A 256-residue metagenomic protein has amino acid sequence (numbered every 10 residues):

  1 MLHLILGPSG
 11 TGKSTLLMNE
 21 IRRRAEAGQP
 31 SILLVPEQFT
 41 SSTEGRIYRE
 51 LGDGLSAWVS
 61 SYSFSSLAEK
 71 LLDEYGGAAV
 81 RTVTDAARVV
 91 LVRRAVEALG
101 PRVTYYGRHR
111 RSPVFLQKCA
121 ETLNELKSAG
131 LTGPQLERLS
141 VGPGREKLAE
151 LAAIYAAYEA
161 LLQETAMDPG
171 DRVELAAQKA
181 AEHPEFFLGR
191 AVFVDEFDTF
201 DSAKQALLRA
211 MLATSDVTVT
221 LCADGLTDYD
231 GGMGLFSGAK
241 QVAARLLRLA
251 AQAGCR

Functional and structural regions predicted by a protein language model:
M1-L4, A98-E196, L207, D228-G234: Accessory N-terminal region flanking or inserted into the helicase ATPase core in nucleic-acid motor proteins
M1-Y48: Glycine-rich P-loop/Walker A and Walker A-like loops and their local beta1-loop-alpha1 context in P-loop NTPases
E20-R24, L51, A180-H183, A210-M211 (+1 more regions): Hydrophobic helix-cap positions at the C-terminus of alpha-helices in RecA-like/P-loop ATPase nucleotide-binding cores
G28-G142, E146, A156: Conserved P-loop NTPase-based nucleic-acid remodeling module centered on helicase motor cores
G28-P30, F187-R190, T214-D216: A general structural motif
L33-L34, V194, V219-L221: Structural beta-sheet core signal
F39, D198-T199: Catalytic acidic motif of RecA-like/P-loop NTPases
K204-R256: Conserved RecA-like helicase ATPase core segment that couples NTP binding/hydrolysis to strand translocation
